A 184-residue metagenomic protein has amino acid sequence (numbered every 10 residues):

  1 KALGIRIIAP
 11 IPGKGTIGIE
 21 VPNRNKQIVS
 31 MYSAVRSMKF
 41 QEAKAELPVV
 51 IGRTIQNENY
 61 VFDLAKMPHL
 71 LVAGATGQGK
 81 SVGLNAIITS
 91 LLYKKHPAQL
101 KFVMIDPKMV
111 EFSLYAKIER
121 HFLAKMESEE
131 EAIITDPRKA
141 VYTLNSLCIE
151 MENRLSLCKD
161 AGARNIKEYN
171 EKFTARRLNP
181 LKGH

Functional and structural regions predicted by a protein language model:
I8-E20, A34-A163, K182-H184: P-loop NTPase catalytic phosphate-binding loop
R24-M31: Short, charged/polar, Gly/Pro-enriched secondary-structure boundary elements
N165-K172: Cytosolic-facing regulatory segments adjacent to core modules
